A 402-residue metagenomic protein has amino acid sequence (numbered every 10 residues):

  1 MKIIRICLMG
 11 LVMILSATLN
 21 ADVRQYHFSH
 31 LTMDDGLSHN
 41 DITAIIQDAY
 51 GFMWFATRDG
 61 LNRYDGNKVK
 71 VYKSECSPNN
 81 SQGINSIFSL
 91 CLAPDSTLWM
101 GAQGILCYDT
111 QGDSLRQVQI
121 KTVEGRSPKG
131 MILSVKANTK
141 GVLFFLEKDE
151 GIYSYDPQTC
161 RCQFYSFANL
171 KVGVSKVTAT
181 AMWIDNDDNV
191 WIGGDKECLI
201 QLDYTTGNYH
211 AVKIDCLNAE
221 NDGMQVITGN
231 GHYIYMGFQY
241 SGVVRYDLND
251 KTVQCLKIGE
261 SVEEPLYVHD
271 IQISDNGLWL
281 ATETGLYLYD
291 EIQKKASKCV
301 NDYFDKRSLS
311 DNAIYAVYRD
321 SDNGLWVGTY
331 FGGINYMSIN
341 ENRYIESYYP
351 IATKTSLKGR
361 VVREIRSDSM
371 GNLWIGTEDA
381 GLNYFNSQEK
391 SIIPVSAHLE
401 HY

Functional and structural regions predicted by a protein language model:
M1-Y402: Carboxylate-rich, polar loop motifs that coordinate divalent cations or form catalytic acidic clusters
